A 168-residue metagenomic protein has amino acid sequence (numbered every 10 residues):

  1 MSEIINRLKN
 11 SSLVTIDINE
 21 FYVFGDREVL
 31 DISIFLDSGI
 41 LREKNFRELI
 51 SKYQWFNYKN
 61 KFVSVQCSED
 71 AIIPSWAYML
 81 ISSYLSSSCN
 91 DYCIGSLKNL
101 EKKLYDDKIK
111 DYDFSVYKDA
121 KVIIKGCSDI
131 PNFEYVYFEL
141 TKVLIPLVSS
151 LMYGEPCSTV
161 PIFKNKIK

Functional and structural regions predicted by a protein language model:
M1-I72, S82, C89, L147-S150 (+2 more regions): N-terminal, charge-rich interaction modules
I32, K102-D111, E134, T141: Peripheral peptide segments
I50-S51, G126, Y135-V136, V143-L144: A domain-level signal for the structural core that forms small-molecule/cofactor-binding pockets and catalytic centers
V63-S68, C93-G95, K121-C127: Short glycine-rich or small-residue beta-strand-to-loop segments that form or flank ligand, phosphate, metal/Fe-S
S68-S75, C127-Y135, S158-T159: Gly/Ser/Thr-rich loops at beta-strand to alpha-helix junctions that form or flank small-molecule/cofactor-binding
A77-V116, G154-T159: Long, charge-dense
L80-L85, V136-I145: Short, non-transmembrane amphipathic alpha-helical segments
F114-F138: Extended, charge-rich low-complexity interaction segments
